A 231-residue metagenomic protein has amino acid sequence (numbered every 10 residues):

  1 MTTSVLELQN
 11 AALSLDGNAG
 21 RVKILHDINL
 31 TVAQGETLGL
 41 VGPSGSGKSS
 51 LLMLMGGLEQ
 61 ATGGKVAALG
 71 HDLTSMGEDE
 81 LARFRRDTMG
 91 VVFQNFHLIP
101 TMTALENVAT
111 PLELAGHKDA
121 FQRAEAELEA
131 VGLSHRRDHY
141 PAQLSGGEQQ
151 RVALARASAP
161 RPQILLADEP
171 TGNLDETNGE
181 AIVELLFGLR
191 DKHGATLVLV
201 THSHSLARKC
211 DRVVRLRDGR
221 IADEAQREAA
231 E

Functional and structural regions predicted by a protein language model:
M1-S14, D223-E231: ABC-family P-loop ATPase nucleotide-binding domain
S4-L6, A11-K209, V213-L216: ABC family nucleotide-binding domain
E80, R220, E228: Residue-level detector of flexible, active-site-proximal loop/helix-junction positions within diverse enzyme catalytic
V213-A225: H-loop (His-switch) and adjacent beta-strand-loop-beta switch element of ABC-type ATPase nucleotide-binding domains
